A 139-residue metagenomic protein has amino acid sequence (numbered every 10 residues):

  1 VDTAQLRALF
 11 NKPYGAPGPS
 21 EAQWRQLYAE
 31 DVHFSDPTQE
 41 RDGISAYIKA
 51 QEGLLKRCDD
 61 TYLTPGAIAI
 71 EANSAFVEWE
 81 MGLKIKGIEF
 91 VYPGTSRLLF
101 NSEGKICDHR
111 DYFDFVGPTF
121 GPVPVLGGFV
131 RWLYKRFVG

Functional and structural regions predicted by a protein language model:
V1-E30: Short acidic-aromatic low-complexity motifs
D2, L6, V32, Q51 (+2 more regions): A generic structural signal for ordered secondary structure
Q5, Q23, A46, G121 (+1 more regions): Exposed alpha-helical structural elements
A8, K12, Q26, K49-K56 (+1 more regions): Charged/polar, solvent-exposed surface patches and flexible loops
F10, Y28, Q51, W79-M81 (+1 more regions): Hydrophobic alpha-helical core bundles mediating ligand binding, dimerization, or RNAP-core interactions
K12-P13, T38-E40, L83: Short histidine/acidic/glycine/proline-rich micro-motifs that form metal- and phosphate-coordinating active-site loops
E21-S74: A solvent-exposed, acidic/Ser-Thr-rich amphipathic alpha-helical stretch
K56-Y62, A69-G139: A beta-strand edge to alpha-helix "cap/lid" segment located at domain peripheries
